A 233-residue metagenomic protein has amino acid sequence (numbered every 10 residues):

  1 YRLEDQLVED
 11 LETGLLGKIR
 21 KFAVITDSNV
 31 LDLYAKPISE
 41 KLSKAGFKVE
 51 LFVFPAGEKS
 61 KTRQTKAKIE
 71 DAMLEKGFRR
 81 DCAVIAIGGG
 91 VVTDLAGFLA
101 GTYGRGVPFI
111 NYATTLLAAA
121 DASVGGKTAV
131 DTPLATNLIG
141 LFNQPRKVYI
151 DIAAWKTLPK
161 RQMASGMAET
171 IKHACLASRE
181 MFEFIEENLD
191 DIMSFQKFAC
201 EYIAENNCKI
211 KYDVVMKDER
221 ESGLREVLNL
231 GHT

Functional and structural regions predicted by a protein language model:
Y1, D5, D32, R63 (+6 more regions): Electropositive phosphate-/nucleotide-binding environments in soluble metabolic enzymes
Y1-A83: ATP/NTP phosphate-donor binding region
L33, V91-F98, A119: Short glycine/serine/threonine-rich phosphate/pyrophosphate-binding segments that cradle anionic phosphate groups
A56-G57, I87-G89, L230-G231: Glycine-rich beta-strand-to-loop/alpha-helix junction loops that act as flexible
R79-D94: Extended, charge-rich low-complexity interaction segments
F98-D191: A glycine/threonine-rich phosphate-anchoring loop and its flanking beta-alpha core in nucleotide/phosphate-binding
F184-T233: Active-site segments that bind and position negatively charged phosphate/pyrophosphate groups
